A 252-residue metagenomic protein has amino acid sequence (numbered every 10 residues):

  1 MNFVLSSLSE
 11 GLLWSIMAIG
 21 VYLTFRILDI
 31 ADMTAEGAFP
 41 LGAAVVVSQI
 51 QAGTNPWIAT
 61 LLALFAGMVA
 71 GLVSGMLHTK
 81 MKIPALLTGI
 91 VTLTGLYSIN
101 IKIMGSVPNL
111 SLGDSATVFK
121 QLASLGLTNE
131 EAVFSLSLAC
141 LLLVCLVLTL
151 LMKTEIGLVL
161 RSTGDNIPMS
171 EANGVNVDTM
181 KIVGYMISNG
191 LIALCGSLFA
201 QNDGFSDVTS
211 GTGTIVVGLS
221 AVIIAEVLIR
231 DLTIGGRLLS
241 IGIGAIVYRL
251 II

Functional and structural regions predicted by a protein language model:
M1-M17, A52-I58, N129-F134: Membrane-interfacial amphipathic/re-entrant helices at transmembrane-helix boundaries
L12, G37, W57-F65, L87 (+4 more regions): Hydrophobic alpha-helical transmembrane segments
V21, T54-T94, I243-G244, Y248: Alpha-helical transmembrane segments within multi-pass membrane transporters and channels
L23, S48, L72, M76-M81 (+6 more regions): Membrane-interface helix caps of multi-pass small-molecule transporters
I27-I30, G53-T54, K80, D231 (+1 more regions): Helix-loop interface residues and adjacent transmembrane-helix termini in multi-pass membrane transporters, primarily
A70, E130-I215, L219: Helix-loop-helix "hairpin" substructures at the membrane interface of multi-pass membrane proteins
A85, G89-T92, L96-K153, V183: Transmembrane helix-bundle core of multi-pass membrane transporters and related energy-transducing complexes
I192-I252: Transmembrane alpha-helical segments in multi-pass inner-membrane proteins
